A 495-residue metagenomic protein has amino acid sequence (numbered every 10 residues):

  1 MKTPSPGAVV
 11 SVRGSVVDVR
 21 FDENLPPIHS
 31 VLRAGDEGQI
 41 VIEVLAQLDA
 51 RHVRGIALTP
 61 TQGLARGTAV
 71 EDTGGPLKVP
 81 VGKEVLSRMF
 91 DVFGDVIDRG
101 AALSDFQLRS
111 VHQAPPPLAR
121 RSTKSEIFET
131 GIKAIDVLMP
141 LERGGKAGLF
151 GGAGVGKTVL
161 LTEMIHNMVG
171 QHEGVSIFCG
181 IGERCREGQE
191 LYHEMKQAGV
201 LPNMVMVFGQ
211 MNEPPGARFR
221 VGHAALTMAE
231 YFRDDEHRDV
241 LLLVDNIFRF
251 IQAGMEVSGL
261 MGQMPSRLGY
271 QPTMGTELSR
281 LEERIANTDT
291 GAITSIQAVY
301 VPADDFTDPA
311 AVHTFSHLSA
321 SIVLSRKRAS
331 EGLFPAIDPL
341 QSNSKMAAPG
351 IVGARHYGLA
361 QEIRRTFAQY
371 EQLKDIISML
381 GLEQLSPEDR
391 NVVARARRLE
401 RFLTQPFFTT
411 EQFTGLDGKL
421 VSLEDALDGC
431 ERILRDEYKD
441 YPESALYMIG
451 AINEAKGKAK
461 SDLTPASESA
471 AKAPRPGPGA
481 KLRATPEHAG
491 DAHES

Functional and structural regions predicted by a protein language model:
M1-S5, V12-T130: Acidic-enriched and Gly/Ser
V9, G14, G67, M89 (+9 more regions): Residue-level signature of catalytic and energy-coupling elements of molecular machines, predominantly ATP/GTP-dependent
T68-V70, L77, I97-G145, F150 (+2 more regions): P-loop NTPase nucleotide-binding/switch module
L138, R218-G254: Phosphate-binding/switch loop-helix module in NTP-utilizing enzymes
G156: Conserved glycine(s) of the Walker
V159-N203: Conserved P-loop
E173-S176, P202-V205, H237-L241, T290-S295: Loop/turn-to-beta-strand initiation segments
Y231, R249-F250, E256-S495: Conserved catalytic/coupling modules of large nucleotide/cofactor-utilizing molecular machines
